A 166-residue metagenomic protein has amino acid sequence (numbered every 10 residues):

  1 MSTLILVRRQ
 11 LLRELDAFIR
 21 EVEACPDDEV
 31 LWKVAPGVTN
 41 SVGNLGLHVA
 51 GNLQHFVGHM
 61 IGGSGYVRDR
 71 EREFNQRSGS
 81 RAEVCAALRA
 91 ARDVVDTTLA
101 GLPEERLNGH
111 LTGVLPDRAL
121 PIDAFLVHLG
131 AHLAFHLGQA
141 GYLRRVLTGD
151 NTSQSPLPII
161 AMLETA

Functional and structural regions predicted by a protein language model:
M1, A35-G46, S78-D93: Short secondary-structure boundary segments
M1-R8: N-terminal leader segment of winged-helix/HTH proteins
R8-L12, D16, V22, E29-R72 (+1 more regions): Short, contiguous alpha-helical
E21-V22, V95: Short amphipathic alpha-helix starts
P26-D28, R70, P103, L107: Glycine-rich, flexible loop/turn motifs
Q76-G113, L120-A134: Acidic/histidine-rich alpha-helical segments that form the ligand environment of transition-metal centers
